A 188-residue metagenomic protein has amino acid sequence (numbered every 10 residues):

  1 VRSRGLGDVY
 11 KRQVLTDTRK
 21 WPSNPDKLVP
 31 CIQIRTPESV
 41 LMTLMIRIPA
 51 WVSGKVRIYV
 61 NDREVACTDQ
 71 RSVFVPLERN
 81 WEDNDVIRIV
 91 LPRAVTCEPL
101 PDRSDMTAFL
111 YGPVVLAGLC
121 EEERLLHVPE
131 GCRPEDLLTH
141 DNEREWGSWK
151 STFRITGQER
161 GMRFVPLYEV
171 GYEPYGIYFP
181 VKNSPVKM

Functional and structural regions predicted by a protein language model:
V1-Q13: Single conserved hydrophobic/aromatic residue that forms the stacking wall/gate of nucleotide- or nucleobase-binding
L28-I32, M42-L44: Structural beta-strand segments of beta-rich domains
E38, E82-D83: Surface-exposed loops/turns
V40-A50: Surface-exposed beta-strand/loop patches in extracellular or lumenal glycoproteins
S53-N80, C97-D102: Solvent-exposed beta-strand/loop surfaces of large extracellular or lumenal domains
L91-P166: Glycine/proline-rich low-complexity spacer/linker segments in large multi-domain proteins
P166, V170-N183: C-terminal functional modules
